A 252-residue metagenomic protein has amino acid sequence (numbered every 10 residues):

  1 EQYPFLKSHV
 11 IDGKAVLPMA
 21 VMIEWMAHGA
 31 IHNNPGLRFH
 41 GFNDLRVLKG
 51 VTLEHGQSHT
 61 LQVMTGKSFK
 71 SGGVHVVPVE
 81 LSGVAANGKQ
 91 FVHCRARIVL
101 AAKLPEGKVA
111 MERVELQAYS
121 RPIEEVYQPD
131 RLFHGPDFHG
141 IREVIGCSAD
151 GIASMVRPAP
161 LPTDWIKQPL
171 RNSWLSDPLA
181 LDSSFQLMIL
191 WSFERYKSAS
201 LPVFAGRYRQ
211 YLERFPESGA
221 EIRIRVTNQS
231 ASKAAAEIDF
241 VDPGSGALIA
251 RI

Functional and structural regions predicted by a protein language model:
E1-I252: Acyl-thioester-processing domains in fatty-acid/polyketide/NRPS systems
